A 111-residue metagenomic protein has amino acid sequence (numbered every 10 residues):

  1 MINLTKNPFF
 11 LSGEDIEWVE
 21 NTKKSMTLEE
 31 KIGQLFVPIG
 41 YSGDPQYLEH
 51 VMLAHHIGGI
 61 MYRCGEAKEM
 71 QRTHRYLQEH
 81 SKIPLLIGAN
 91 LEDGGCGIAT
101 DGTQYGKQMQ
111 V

Functional and structural regions predicted by a protein language model:
M1-A54: Preference for extracellular/luminal or secreted protein segments
Y41-V111: Enzymes and membrane/adaptor proteins characterized by extended Gly/Ser/Thr/Asp/Glu-rich, aromatic-dotted
